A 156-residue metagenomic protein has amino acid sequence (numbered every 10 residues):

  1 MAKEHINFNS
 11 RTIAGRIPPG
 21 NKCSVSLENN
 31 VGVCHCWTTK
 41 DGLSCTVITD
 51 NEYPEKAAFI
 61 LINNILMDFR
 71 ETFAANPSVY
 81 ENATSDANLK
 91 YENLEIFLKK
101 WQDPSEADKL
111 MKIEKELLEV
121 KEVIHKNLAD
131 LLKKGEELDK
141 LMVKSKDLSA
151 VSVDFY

Functional and structural regions predicted by a protein language model:
M1-P104: Extended N-terminal soluble domains of membrane/secretory-pathway proteins
Y80-Y156: SNARE-motif-like long amphipathic alpha-helical rods in endomembrane trafficking proteins
